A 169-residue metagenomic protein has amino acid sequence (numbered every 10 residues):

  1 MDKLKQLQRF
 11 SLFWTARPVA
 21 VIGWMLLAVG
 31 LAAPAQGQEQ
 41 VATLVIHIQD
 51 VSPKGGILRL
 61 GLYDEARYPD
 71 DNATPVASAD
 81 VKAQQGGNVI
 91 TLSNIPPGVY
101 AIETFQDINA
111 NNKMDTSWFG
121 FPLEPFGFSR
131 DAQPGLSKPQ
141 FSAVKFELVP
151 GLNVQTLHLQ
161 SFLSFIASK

Functional and structural regions predicted by a protein language model:
M1-W14: N-terminal secretory signal peptides that target proteins for export/translocation
A16-G30: Bacterial N-terminal signal peptides
T43-D50, L60, L157: A short, amphipathic beta-strand motif
D71-N94: Tryptophan-paired
G86, I95-V99, G151: A glycine-anchored, Pro-Gly-centered beta-turn/N-cap motif
Y100-T104: A short tyrosine-centered beta-strand micro-motif
I108-D115: Acidic, glycine-anchored loop motifs typical of Ca2+
P125-F165: Extracellular beta-sheet/turn segments enriched in Thr/Pro/Gly and aliphatic residues
